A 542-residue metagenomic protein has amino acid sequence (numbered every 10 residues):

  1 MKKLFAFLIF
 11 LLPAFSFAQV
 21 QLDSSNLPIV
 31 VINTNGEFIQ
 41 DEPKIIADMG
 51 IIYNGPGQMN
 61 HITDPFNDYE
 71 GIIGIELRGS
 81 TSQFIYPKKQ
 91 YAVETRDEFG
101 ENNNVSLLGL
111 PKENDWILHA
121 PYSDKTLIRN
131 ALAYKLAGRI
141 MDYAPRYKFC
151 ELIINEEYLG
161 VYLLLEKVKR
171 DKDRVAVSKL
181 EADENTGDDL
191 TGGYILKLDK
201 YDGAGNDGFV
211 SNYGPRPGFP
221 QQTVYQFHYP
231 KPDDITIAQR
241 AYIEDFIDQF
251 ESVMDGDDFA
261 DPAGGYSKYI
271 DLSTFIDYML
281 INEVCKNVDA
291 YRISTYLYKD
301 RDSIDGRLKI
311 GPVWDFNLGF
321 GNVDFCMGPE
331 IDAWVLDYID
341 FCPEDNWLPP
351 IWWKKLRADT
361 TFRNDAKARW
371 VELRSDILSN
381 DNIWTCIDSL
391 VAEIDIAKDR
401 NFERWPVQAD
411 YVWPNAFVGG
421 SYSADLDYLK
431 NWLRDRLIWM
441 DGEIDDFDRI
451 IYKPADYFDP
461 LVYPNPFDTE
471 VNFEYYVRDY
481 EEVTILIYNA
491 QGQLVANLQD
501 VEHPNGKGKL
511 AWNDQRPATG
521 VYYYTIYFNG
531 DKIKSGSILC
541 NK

Functional and structural regions predicted by a protein language model:
M1-V20: Bacterial Sec-dependent N-terminal signal peptides
A18, V501, L510-A511, Q515-K542: C-terminal tail/sorting-segment detector
Q19-Q58: N-terminal module-boundary/linker segments of secreted carbohydrate-active enzymes
N26-P28, F38-I39, I45, S80-S82 (+4 more regions): Middle-to-C-terminal accessory/interaction subdomains
I32, E94-G100, G109-P121, I140-P145 (+2 more regions): Internal "kinase-insert"/substrate-recognition segments embedded within catalytic cores of ATP-dependent enzymes
P65-Y122: Conserved oxyanion/phosphate-binding beta-strand-loop segments in alpha/beta enzyme cores
I451-Y476, Y488-L494, T519, S537-K542: Surface-exposed, proline-anchored Ser/Thr-rich loop/turn motifs
V477-E482: Short proline/glycine-enriched turn/loop motifs at strand-loop junctions of beta-rich domains
